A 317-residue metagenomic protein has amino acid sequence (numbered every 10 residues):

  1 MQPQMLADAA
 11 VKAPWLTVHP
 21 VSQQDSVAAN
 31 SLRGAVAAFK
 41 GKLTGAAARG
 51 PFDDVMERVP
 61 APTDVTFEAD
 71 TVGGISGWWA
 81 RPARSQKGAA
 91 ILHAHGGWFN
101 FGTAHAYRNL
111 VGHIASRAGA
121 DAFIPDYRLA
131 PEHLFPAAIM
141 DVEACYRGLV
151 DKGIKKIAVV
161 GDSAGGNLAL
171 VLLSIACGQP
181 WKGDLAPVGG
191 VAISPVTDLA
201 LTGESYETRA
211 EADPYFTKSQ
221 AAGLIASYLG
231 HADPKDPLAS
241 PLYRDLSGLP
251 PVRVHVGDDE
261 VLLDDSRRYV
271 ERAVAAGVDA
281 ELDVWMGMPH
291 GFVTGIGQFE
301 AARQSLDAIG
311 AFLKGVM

Functional and structural regions predicted by a protein language model:
M1-S85: A glycine/proline-hinged amphipathic helix-loop "lid/cap" segment that gates access to hydrophobic ligand pockets
V59, T66-M317: Alpha/beta-hydrolase superfamily serine-hydrolase fold, recognizing
